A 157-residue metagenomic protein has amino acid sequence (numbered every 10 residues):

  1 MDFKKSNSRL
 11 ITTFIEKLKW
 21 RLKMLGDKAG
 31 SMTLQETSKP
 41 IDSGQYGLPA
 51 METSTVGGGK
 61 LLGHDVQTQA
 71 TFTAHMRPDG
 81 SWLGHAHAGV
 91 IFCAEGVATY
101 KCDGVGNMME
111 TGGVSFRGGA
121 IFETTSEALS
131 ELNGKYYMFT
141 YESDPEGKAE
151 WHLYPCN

Functional and structural regions predicted by a protein language model:
I11-N157: Beta-strand-enriched cores of mature, soluble protein domains
